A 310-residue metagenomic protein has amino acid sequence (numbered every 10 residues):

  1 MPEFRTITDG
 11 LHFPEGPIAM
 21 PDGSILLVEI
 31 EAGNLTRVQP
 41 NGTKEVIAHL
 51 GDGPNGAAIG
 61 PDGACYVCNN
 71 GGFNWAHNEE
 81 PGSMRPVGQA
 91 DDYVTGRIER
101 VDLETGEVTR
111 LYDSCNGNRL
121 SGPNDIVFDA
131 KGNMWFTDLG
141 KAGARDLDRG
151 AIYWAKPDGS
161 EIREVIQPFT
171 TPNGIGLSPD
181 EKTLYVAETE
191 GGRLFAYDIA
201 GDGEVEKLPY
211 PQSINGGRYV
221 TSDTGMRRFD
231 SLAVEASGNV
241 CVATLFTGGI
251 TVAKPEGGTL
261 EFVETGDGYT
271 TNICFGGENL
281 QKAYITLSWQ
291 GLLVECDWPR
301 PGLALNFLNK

Functional and structural regions predicted by a protein language model:
M1-K310: Sequence-structural signature of mature extracellular/luminal beta-sheet repeat domains, prominently beta-propellers
